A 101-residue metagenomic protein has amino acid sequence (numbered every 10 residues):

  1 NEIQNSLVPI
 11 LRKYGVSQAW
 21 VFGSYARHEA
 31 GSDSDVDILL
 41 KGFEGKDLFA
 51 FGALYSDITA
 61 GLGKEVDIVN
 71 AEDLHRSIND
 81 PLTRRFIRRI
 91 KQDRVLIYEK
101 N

Functional and structural regions predicted by a protein language model:
N1-Q18, R27-G31, F43-N101: Catalytic core of pol beta-like nucleotidyltransferases
D35-D37: Acidic Asp/Glu-based divalent-cation binding sites
